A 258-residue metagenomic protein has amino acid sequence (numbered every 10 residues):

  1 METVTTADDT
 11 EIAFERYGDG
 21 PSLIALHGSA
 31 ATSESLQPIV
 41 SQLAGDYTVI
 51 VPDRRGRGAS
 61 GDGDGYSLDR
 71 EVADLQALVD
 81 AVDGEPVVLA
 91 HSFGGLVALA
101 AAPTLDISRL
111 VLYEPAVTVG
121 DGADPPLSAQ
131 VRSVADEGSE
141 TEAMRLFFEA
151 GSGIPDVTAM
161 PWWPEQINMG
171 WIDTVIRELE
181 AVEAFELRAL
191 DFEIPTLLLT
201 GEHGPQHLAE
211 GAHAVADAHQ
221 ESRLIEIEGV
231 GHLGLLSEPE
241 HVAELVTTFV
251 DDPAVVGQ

Functional and structural regions predicted by a protein language model:
T5-G61: Conserved HGGG/HGGXW glycine-rich cap/lid loop of the alpha/beta-hydrolase fold
A25-G28, S92, G201: Glycine-rich His-Gly loop
P38-S41, I50-L89, E244: Active-site loop/oxyanion-hole signature of alpha/beta-hydrolase fold enzymes
D53-R57, A116, V230: Short beta-to-alpha linker loops that shape the active-site pocket of alpha/beta-hydrolase fold enzymes
E85-D121: Conserved hydrolase catalytic core segment
P115-W163, I176-L179: Helix-rich cap/lid subdomain of alpha/beta-hydrolase
M169-A218, R223-E226: Conserved serine/cysteine hydrolase catalytic core
I227-E240: Catalytic histidine-centered segment of alpha/beta-hydrolase-like enzymes
